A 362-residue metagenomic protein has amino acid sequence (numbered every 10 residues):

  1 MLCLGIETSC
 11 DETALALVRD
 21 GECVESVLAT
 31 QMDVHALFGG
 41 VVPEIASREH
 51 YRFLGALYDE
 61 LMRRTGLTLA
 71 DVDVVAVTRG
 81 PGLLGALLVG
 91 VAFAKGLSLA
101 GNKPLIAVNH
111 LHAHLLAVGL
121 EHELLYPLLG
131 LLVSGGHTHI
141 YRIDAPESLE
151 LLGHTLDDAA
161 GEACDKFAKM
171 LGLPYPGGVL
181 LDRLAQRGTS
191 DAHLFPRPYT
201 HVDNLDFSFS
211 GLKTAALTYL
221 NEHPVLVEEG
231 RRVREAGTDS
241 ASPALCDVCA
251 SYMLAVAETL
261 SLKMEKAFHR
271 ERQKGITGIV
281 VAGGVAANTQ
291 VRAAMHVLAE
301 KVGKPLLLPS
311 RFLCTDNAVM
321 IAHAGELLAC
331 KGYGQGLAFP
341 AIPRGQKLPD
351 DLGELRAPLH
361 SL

Functional and structural regions predicted by a protein language model:
L2-P81, H110, H114: N-terminal beta-alpha supersecondary unit
T13-V18, G130-L132, T138-R142: Short beta-strand scaffold segments in enzyme catalytic cores
S26, R183-I279, N288-V302, A329-G332 (+1 more regions): A contiguous, well-structured pocket-lining segment that forms one wall/lid of small-molecule binding clefts in soluble
L69-R79, Q273-V285, L307: Short glycine-rich phosphate-binding loop at a beta-alpha junction
A107-L129, A324: Conserved phosphate-binding catalytic cores of ATP/NTP-utilizing and phosphoryl-transfer enzymes
A107-V108, T277-G278, H296-I321, Q335: Conserved phosphate-binding/catalytic loops in two-lobed NTP-binding clefts
A145-T189, K213-P224: Glycine-rich phosphate-binding loop plus the immediately following alpha-helix
P309-P349: Glycine-rich phosphate-binding/hydrolytic loop that grips phosphoryl groups
